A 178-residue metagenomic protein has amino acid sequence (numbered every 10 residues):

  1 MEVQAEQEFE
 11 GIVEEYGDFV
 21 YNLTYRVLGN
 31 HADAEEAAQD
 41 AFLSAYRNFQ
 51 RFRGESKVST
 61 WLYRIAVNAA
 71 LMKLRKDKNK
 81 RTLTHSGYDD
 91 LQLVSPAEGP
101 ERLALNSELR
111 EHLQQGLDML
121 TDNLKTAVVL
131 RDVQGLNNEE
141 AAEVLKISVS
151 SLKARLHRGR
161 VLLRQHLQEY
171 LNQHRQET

Functional and structural regions predicted by a protein language model:
E2-N22, Y46: A short, charge-rich alpha-helical start-of-domain segment used by transcription regulators
E2-V3, F42-K57, K76-D77: Sigma70-family region 2
F9-G11, H112-L120: Short amphipathic alpha-helical boundary/capping segments
N22, E36-L43, S56-N68: Structural recognition of an alpha-helix C-terminal capping motif at a helix-to-coil junction
R64-H85, N106, E169: Arg/Lys-rich amphipathic alpha helix in sigma70-family domain 2
V67, L71, L145-Q168: DNA-recognition helix of helix-turn-helix
K80-L103, N137: Internal acidic/polar
D118-T126, L130-S151, Q165: Helix-turn-helix DNA-binding module
